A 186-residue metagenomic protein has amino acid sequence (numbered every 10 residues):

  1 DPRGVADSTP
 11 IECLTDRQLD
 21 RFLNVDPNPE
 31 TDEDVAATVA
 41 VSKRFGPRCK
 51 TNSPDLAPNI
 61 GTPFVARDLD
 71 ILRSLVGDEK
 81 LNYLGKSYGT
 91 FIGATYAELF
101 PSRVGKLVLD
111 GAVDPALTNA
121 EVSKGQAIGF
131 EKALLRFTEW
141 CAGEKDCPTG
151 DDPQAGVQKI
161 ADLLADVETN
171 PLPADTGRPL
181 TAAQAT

Functional and structural regions predicted by a protein language model:
P2-A183: Gly/Pro-rich cap/lid or specificity-loop segments adjacent to the active site
T186: Extracytoplasmic ligand-binding site segments that recognize negatively charged/polar headgroups
